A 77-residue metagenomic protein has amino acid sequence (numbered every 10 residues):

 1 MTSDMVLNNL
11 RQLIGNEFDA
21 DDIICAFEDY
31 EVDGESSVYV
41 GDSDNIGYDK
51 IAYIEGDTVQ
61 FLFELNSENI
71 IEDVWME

Functional and structural regions predicted by a protein language model:
M1-D4, W75-E77: Short intrinsically disordered terminal tails
S3-L7, A20-I23: Short amphipathic alpha-helical segments that mediate assembly, nucleic-acid/protein binding, or membrane association
M5-L10, T58: Intrinsically disordered, low-complexity regions enriched for glutamine and histidine
Q12-G15: A glycine-biased structural micro-motif
F18-E77: Acidic, low-complexity, intrinsically disordered interaction modules
